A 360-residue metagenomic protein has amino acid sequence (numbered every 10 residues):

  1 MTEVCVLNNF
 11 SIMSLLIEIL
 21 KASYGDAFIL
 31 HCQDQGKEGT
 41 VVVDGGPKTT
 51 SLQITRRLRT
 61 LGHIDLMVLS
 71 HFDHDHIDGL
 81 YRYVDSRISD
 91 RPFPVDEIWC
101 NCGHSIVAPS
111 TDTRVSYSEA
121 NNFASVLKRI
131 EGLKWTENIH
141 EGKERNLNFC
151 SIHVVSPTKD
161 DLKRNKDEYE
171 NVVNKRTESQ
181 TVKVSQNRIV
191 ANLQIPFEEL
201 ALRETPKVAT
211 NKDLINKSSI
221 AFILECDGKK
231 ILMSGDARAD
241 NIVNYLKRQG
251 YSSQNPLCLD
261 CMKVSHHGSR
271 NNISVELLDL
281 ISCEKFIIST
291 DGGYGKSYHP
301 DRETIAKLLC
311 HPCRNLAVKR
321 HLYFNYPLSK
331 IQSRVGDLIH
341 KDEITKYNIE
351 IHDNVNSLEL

Functional and structural regions predicted by a protein language model:
F10-I17, S23-D26, D240, N244-Y251 (+3 more regions): C-terminal regulatory/interaction regions
F10-T60, I215-D240: Conserved beta-strand hairpin/beta-sheet module of binuclear metal-dependent hydrolase folds, prominently
Y24, K48-T49, F72-D78, S105-A108 (+6 more regions): Active-site environment of divalent metal-dependent phosphoester hydrolases
L30, I54-R56, D78-R87, I242-G250 (+1 more regions): Short, well-ordered amphipathic alpha-helices
E38, T49-I98, S252-S269, L280-I287: Active-site metal-binding motif and surrounding structural segment of the metallo-beta-lactamase
R87-K230, K319-L360: Flexible, acidic/histidine-containing loops and adjacent segments that form or flank the divalent-metal
F222-L277: Long, well-ordered mid-to-C-terminal structural blocks that present hydrophobic/aromatic surfaces
